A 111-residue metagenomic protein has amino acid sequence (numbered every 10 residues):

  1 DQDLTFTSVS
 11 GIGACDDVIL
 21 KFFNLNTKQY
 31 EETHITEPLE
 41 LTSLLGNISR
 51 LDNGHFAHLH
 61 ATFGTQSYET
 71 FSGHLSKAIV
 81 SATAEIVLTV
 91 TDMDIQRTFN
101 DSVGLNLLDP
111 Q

Functional and structural regions predicted by a protein language model:
D1-H58, T62-Q111: N-terminal intrinsically disordered, cationic/polar leader segments that include organellar targeting peptides
